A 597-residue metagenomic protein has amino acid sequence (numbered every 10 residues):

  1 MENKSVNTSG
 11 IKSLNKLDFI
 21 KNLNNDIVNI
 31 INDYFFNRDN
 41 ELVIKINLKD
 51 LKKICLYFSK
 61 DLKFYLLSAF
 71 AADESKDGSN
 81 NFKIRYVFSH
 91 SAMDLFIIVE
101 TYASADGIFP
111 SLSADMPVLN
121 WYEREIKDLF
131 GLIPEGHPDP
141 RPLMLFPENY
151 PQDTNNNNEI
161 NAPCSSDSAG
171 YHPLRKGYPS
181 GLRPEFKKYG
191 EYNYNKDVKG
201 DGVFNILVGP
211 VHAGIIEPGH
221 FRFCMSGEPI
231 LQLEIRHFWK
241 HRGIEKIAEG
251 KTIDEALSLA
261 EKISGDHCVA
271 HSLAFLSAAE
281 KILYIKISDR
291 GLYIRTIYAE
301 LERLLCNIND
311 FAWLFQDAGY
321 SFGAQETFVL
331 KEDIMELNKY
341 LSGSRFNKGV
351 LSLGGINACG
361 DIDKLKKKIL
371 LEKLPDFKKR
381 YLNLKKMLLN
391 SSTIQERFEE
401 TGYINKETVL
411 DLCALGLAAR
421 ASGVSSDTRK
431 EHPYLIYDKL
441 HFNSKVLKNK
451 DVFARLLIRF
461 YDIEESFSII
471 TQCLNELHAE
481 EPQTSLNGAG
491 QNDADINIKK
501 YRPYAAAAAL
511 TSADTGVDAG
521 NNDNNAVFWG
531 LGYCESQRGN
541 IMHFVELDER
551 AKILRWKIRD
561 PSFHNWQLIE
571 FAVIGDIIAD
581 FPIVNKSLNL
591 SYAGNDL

Functional and structural regions predicted by a protein language model:
M1-P229, I394-R397, T401, S466 (+2 more regions): Terminal low-complexity/charged segments
E2-K4, A489, A494-F571: Basic, alpha-helical terminal appendages of large translation-related enzymes
A103-P117, S264, K445-R459: Short histidine-centered catalytic/ligand-binding loop motif
A114-P138, P142, Y284-E300, D310 (+2 more regions): Structured, non-membrane catalytic/scaffold regions adjacent to prosthetic-group chemistry
E123, K127, S272-E280, Y298 (+6 more regions): Predominant activation on well-ordered alpha-helical scaffold segments within soluble catalytic domains
P142-P147, L314, G349-N357: Short, conserved phosphate-binding/catalytic loop or strand-edge motifs used in phosphoryl-/nucleotidyl-transfer
F204-D317, E326, K339, G416-K445 (+3 more regions): Active-site- and interface-proximal helix/loop "cap" or "latch" segments in soluble metabolic and energy-transducing
G323-T327, E336-D514, A526-V527: Intrinsically disordered, low-complexity regulatory segments
